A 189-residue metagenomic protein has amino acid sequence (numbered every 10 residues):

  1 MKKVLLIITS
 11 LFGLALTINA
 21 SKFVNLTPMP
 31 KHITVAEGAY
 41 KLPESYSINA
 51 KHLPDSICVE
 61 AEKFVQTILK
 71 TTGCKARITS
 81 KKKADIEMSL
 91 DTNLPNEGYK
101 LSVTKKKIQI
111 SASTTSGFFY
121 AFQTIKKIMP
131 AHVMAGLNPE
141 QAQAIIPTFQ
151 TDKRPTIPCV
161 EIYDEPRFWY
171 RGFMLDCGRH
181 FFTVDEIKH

Functional and structural regions predicted by a protein language model:
M1-V24: Bacterial Sec-dependent N-terminal signal peptides
S21-F168: Contiguous, structured surface segment used for ligand recognition
P166-H189: Substrate-binding cleft of carbohydrate-active enzyme catalytic domains
